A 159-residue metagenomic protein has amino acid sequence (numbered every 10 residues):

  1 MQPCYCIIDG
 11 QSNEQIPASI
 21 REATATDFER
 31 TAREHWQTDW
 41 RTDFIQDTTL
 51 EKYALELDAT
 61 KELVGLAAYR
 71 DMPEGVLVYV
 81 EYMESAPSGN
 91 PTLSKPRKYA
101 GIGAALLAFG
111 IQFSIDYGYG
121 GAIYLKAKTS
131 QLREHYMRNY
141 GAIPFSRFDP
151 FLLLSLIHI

Functional and structural regions predicted by a protein language model:
M1-K98, A105, Q112-Y124, K128-R133 (+1 more regions): Non-catalytic substrate-recognition and accessory regions of acyl/acetyltransferase enzymes
